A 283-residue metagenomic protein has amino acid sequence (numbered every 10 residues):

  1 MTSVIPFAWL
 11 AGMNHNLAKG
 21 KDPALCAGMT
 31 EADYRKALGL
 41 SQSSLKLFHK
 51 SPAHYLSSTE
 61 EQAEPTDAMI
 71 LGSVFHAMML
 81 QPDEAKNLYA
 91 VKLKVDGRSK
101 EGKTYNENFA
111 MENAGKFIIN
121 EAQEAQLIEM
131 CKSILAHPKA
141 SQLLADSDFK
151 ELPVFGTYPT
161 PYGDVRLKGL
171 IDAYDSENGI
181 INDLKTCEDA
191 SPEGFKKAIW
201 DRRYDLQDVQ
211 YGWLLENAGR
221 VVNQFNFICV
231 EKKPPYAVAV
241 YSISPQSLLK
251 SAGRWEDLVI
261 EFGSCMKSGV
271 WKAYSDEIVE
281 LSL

Functional and structural regions predicted by a protein language model:
T2-A11, W200-D205, Q210-L283: Metal-dependent nuclease catalytic regions and adjoining charged, substrate-binding loops involved in nucleic-acid end
T2-K168, S275-E280: Metal-dependent nuclease catalytic cores that hydrolyze phosphodiester bonds in DNA/RNA, characterized by
P52-L56, T186-S191, K233-A237: Short acidic (Asp/Glu) and glycine-rich catalytic loops that position anionic groups and cofactors
E60, P192-K197, V240-Y241: Glycine- and acidic
M79-E84, T186-D189, E216, G263 (+1 more regions): Hydrophobic/aromatic-lined pockets within catalytic cores
A140-L144, D175-I180, E216-N223: Secondary-structure boundary elements
G169-I171, F225: Change "...and in nucleic-acid phosphodiester-cleaving endonucleases..." to "...and in nucleic-acid processing enzymes
I171-K197: Conserved catalytic cores of phosphodiester-cleaving nucleases, focusing on short active-site segments
